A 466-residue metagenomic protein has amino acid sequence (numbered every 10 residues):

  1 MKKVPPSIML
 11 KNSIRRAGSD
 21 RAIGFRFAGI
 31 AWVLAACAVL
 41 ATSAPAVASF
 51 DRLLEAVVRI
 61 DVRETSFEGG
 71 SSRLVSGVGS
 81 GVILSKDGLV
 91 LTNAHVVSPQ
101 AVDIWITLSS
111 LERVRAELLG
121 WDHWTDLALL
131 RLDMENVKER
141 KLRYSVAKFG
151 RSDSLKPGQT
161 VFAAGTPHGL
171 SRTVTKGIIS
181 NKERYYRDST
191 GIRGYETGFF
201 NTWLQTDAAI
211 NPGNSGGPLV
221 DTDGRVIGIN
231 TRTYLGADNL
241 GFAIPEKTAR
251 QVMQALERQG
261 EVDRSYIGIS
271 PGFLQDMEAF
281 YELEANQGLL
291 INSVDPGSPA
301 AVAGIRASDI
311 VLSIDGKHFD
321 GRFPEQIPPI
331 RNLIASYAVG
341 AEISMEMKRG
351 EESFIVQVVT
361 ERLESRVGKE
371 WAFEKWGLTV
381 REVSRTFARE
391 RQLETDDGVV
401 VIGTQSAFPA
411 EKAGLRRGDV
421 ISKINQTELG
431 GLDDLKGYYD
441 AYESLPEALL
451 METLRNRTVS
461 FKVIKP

Functional and structural regions predicted by a protein language model:
M1-F25: N-terminal secretory signal peptides that target proteins for export/translocation
A28-A41: Bacterial N-terminal signal peptides
A41-V82, K86-L89, N93-A94, A101 (+6 more regions): N-terminal activation segment of mature serine protease catalytic domains
P45-S49, E139, A147-R151, Q159-G198 (+4 more regions): Flexible, gly/ser-rich surface segments that form the specificity/activation loops bordering the active-site cleft
A48, A94, E117, R131 (+3 more regions): C-terminal recognition in membrane/secretory proteostasis and scaffolding
A56, S66-E68, L74, D133-K148 (+7 more regions): Active-site region of chymotrypsin-like
I60, V102-S110, V161-G165, A341-R349 (+1 more regions): Short conserved beta-strand and strand-loop elements enriched in small hydrophobics with frequent Asp/Gly
T65-S66, I83-T173, P212, G236-A237 (+3 more regions): Conserved active-site neighborhood of the chymotrypsin/trypsin-like protease fold
